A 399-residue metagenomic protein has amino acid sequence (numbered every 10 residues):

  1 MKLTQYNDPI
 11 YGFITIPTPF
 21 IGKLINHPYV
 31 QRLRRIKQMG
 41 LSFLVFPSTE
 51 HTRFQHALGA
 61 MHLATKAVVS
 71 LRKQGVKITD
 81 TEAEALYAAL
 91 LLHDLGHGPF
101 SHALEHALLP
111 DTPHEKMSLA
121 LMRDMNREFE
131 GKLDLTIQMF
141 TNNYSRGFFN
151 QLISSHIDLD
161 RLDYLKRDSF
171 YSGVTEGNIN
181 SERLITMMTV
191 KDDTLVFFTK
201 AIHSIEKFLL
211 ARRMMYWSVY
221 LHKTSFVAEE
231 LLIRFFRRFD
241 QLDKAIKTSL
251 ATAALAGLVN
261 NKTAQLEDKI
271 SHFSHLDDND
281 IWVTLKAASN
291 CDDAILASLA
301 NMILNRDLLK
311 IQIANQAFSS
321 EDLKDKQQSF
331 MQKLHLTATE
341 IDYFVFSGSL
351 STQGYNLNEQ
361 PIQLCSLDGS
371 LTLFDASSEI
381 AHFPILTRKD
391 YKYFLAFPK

Functional and structural regions predicted by a protein language model:
M1-A85, P99, A103-E105, L109-K399: Histidine-centered, transition-metal-coordinating active-site segments
L86-L91: Short alpha-helical catalytic segment bearing the HExxH-like zincin motif of zinc-dependent metalloproteases
L92, G96-H97: Short active-site segment of divalent metal-dependent hydrolases/proteases that encodes the spacing between
